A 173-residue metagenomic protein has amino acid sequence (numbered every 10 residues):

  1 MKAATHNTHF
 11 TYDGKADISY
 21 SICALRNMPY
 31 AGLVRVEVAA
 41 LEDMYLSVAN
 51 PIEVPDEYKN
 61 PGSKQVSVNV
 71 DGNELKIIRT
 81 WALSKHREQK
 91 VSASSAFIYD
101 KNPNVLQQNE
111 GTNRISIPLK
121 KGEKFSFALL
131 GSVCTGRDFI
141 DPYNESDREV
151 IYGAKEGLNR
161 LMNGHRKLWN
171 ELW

Functional and structural regions predicted by a protein language model:
M1-W173: Acidic/polar, glycine-enriched structural segments that form the non-catalytic walls/loops of the carbohydrate-binding
